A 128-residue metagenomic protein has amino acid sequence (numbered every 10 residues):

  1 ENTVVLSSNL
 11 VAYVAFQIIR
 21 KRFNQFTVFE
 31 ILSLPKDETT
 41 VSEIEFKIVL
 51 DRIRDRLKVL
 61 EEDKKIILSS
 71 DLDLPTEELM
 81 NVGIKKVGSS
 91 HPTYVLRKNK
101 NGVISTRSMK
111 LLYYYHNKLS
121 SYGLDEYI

Functional and structural regions predicted by a protein language model:
E1-I128: Membrane-interfacial terminal anchoring regions of lipid-handling membrane enzymes
